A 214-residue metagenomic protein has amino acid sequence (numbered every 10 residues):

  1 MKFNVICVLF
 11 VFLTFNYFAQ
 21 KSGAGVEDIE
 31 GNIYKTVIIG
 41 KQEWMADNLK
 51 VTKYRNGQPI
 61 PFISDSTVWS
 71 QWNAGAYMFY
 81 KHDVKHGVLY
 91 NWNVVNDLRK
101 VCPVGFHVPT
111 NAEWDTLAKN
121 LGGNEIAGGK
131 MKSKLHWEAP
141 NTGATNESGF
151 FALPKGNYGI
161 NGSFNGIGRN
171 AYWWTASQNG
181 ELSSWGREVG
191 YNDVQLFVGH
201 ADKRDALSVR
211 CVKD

Functional and structural regions predicted by a protein language model:
M1-S22: Bacterial Sec-dependent N-terminal signal peptides
Q20-D214: Conserved positions within compact, well-structured domain cores
